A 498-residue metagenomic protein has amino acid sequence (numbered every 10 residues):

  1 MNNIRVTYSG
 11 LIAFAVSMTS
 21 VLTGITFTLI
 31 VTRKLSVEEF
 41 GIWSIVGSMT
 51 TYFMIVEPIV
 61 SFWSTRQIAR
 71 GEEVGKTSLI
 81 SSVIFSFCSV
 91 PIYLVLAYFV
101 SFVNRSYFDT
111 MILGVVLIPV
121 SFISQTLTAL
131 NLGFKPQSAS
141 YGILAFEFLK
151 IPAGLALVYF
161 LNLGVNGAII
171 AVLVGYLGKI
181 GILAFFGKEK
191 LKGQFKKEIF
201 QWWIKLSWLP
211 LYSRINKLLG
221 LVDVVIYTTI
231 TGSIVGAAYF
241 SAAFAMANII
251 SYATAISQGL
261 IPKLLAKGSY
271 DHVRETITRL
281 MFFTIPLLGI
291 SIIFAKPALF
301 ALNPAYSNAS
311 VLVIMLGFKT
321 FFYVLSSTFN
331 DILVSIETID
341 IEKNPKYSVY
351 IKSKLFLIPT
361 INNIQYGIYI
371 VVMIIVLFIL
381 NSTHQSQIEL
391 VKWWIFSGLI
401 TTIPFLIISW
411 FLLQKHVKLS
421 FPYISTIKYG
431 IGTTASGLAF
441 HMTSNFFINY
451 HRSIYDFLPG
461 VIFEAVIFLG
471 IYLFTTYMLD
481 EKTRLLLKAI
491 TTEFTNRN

Functional and structural regions predicted by a protein language model:
M1-N3, I112, S140-Y141, V165-A171 (+4 more regions): Interhelical loop/hinge segments that connect adjacent transmembrane helices in multipass membrane
M1-T23, S64, K76, G187 (+9 more regions): N-terminal membrane topogenesis motif
I4-S61, V90-L94, L117, I151 (+4 more regions): Signature of the first transmembrane helix
I25, P58, L79-S106, A156 (+3 more regions): Alpha-helical transmembrane segments of multi-pass membrane transport and lipid-handling proteins
V56-E73, N248-M281, N330-I341: Helix-loop junctions and terminal segments of transmembrane helices in multi-pass membrane transport/translocation
V83-I215: Hydrophobic transmembrane helix module of multi-pass membrane transport proteins
V115, Y141-E189, S241-A247, T360-I374 (+3 more regions): Hydrophobic alpha-helical transmembrane segments
F411, F421-S425, H441-N498: Membrane-proximal transmembrane or re-entrant/amphipathic helices at the cytosolic face
